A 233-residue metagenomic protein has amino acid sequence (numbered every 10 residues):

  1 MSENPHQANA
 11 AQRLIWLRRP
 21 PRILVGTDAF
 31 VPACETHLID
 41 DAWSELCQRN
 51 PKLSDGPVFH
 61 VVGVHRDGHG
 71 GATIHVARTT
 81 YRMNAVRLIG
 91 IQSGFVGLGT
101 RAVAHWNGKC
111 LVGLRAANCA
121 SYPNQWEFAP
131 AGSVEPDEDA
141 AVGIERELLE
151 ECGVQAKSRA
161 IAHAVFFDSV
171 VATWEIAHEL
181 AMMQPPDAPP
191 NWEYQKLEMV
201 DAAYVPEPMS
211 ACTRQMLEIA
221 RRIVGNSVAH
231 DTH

Functional and structural regions predicted by a protein language model:
M1-Q125, G132-R146, V154-P186, V205 (+1 more regions): N-terminal leader/linker segments that precede catalytic domains of diphosphate-processing enzymes
E151: Short alpha-helical functional segments enriched in proximate histidine and acidic residues
Q195: Lipid deacylating catalytic domains
E198-D201: Short acidic-hydrophobic, aromatic-tinged amphipathic segments that line or gate anion-handling sites
